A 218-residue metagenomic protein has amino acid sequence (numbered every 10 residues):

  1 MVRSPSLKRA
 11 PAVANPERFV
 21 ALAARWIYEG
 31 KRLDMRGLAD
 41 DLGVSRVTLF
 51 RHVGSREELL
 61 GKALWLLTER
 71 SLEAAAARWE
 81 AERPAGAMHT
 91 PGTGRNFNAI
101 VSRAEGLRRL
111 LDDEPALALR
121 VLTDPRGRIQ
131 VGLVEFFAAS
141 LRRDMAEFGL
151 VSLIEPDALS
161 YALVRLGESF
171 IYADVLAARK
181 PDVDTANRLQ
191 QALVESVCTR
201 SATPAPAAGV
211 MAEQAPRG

Functional and structural regions predicted by a protein language model:
M1-A14, R200-G218: N-terminal intrinsically disordered/low-complexity leader segments
M1-D41, E57-G61, L66: Basic, helix-initiating cap at the start of DNA-binding domains
M35, R108-D113, L119-R120, G149 (+3 more regions): Short, hydrophobic secondary-structure boundary micro-motifs
G43-R56: Short hydrophobic/aromatic patch on the recognition helix
K62, A76-L107, L159-S160: Hydrophobic alpha-helical connector segments
T90-D113, G127-V131, A138, A177: Helical hydrophobic small-molecule/effector-binding pocket
R109, L119-G149, D157-V164: Amphipathic alpha-helical packing segments from all-alpha helical-bundle domains
M145-A192, S201-G209: Hydrophobic/aromatic-rich alpha-helical bundle segments in the mid-to-C-terminal region
